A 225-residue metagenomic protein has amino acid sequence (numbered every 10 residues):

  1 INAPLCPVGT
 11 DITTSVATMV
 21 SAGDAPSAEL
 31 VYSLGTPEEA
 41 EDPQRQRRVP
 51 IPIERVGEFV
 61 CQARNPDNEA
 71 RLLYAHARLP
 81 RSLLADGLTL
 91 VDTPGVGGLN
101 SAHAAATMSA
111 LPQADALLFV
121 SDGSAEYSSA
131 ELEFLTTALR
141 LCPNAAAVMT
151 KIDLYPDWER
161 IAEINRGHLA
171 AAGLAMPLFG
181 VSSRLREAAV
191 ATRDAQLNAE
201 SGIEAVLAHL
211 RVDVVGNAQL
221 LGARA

Functional and structural regions predicted by a protein language model:
I1-G222: Globular "head" domains of long coiled-coil molecular machines
